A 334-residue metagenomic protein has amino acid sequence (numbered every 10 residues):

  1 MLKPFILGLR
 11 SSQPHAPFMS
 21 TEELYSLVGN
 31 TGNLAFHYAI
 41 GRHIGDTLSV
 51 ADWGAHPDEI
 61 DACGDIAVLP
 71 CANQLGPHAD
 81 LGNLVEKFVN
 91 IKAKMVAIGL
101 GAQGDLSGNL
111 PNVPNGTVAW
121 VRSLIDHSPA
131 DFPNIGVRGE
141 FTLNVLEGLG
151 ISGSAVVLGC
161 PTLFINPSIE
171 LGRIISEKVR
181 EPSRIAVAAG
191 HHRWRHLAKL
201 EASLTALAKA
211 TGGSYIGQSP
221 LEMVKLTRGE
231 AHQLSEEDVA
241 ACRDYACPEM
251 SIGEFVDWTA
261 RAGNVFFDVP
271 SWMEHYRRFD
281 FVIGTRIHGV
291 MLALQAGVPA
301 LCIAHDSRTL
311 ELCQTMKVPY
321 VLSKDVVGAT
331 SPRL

Functional and structural regions predicted by a protein language model:
M1-L334: Active-site anion-handling motifs in enzyme catalytic cores
